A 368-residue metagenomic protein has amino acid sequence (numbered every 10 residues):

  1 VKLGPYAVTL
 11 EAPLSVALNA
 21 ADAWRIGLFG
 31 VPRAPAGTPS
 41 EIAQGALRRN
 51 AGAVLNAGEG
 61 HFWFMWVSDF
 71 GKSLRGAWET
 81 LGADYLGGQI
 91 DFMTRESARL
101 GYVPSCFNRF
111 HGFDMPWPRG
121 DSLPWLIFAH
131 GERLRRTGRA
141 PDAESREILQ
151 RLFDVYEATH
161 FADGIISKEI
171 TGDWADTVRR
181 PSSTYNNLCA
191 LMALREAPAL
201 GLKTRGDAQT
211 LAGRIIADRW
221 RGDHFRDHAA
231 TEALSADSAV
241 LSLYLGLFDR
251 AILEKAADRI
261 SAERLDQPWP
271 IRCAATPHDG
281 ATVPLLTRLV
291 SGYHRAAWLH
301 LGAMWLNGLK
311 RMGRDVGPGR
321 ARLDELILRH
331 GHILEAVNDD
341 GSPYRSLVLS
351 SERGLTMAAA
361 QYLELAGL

Functional and structural regions predicted by a protein language model:
K2-M65, Y85-F92: Low-complexity, Ser/Thr/Pro/Gly-enriched N-terminal "stalk/linker" regions
L18, R25-I26, G30-G37, E41 (+5 more regions): Catalytic cores of carbohydrate-active enzymes
V31-A36, A77-I90, R133-Q150, A197-A212 (+3 more regions): Structural helix-adjacent loops and short alpha-helical linkers that scaffold large soluble proteins
Q44, G71, R75, L241-Y244 (+1 more regions): Amphipathic alpha-helical repeat scaffolds
W63-D163, N187, A296-L306, V316 (+1 more regions): Aromatic-rich carbohydrate-recognition surfaces in CAZymes
R109-F113, L286-S291, G341-S351: Short beta-alpha connecting loops at secondary-structure transitions that line or flank enzyme active sites
P270-W298: Generic long, charged, amphipathic alpha-helical segments
W298, G302, L306-I333: C-terminal hydrophobic structural anchor segments that stabilize assembly/packing rather than catalytic chemistry
